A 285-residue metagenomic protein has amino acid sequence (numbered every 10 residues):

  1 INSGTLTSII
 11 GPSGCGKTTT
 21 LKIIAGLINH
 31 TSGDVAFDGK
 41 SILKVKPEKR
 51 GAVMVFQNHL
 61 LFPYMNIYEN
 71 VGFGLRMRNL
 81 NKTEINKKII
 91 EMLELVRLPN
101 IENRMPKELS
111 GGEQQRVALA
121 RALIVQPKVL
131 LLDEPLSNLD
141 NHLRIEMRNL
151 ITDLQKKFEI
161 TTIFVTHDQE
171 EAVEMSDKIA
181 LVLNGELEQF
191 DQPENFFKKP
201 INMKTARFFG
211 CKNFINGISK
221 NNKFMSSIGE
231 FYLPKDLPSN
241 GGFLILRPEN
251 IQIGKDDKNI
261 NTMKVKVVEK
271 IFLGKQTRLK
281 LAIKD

Functional and structural regions predicted by a protein language model:
I1-S8, F62: Pre-Walker A (P-loop) beta-loop-beta motif of ABC nucleotide-binding domains
I10-P12: The feature captures the beta-strand-to-loop junction immediately N-terminal to the Walker
T18-L21, V117: ABC ATPase nucleotide-binding domain helices that frame the ATP-binding cleft
A25: Helix-to-loop junction immediately C-terminal to a conserved catalytic motif
I28-N29, A36, R76: A position-specific signal in ABC ATPase nucleotide-binding domains
G33-S41: Conserved ABC transporter NBD signature motif
R50-V53, Q57, L61-K204: ABC ATPase nucleotide-binding domains
K212, K223-D285: Non-catalytic connector elements of ABC transporters
